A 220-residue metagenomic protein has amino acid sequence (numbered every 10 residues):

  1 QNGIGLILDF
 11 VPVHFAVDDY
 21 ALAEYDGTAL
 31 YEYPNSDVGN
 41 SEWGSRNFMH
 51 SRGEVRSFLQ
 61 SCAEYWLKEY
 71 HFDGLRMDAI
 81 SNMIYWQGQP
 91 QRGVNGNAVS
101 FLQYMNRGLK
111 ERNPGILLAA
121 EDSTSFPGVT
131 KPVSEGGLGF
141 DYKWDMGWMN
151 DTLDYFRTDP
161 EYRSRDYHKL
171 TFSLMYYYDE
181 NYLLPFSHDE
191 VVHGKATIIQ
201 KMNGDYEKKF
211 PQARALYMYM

Functional and structural regions predicted by a protein language model:
Q1-F72, R76-V94: Substrate-binding/active-site clefts of carbohydrate-active enzymes
H71-D73, Y85-M220: Conserved alpha/beta catalytic core and glycan-binding cleft of carbohydrate-active enzymes
